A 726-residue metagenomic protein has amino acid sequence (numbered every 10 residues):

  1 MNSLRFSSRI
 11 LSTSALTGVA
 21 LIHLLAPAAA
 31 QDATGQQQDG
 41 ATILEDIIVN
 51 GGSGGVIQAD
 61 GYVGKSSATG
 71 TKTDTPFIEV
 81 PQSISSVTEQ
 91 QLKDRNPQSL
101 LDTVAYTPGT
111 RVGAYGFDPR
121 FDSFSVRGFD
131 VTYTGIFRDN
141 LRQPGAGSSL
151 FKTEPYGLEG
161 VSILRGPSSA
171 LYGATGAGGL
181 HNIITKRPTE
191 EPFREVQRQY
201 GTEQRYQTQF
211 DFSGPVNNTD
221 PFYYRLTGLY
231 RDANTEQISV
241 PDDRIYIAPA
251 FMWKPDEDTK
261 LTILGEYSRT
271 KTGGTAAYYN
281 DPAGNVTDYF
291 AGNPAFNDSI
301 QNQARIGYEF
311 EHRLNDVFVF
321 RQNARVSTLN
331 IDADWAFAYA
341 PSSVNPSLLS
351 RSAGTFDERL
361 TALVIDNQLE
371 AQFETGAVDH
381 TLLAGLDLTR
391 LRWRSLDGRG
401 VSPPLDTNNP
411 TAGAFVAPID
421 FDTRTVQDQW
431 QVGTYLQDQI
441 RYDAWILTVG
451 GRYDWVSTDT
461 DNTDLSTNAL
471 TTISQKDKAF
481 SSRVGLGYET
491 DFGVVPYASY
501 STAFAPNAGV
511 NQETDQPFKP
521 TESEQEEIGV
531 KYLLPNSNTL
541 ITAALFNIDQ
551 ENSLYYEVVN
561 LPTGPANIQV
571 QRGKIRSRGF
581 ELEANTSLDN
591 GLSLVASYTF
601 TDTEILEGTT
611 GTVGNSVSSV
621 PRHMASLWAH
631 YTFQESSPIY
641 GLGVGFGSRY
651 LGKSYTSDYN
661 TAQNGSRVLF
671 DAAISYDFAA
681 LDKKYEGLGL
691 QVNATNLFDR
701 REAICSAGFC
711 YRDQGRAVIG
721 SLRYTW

Functional and structural regions predicted by a protein language model:
V63-S85, E89, L101, A105-L141 (+1 more regions): Extracytoplasmic beta-strand/coil segments of soluble accessory domains associated with Gram-negative outer-membrane
L141-R165, I183-T185: Short acidic/polar hinge/loop motifs at secondary-structure boundaries that mediate gating or recognition
Y156-E159, A170-P249, P255-T259, T539: Outer-membrane beta-barrel translocator/receptor signature
R231-T235, I245-R313, V326-L360, R399-Q431 (+1 more regions): Acidic/polar loop-and-plug regions of large Gram-negative outer-membrane beta-barrel proteins
M252-D256, E266, L360, D379-L383 (+2 more regions): Structural signature of Gram-negative outer-membrane beta-barrels, strongest in the C-terminal barrel of TonB-dependent
E311-R313, V317-R325, L329-F337, P496 (+4 more regions): Membrane-embedded beta-barrel scaffold of Gram-negative outer-membrane proteins
T381-L382, E526, S618-W726: Conserved C-terminal beta-signal and adjacent last beta-strands/turns of outer-membrane beta-barrel proteins
A444, V570-S657, R701: Gram-negative outer-membrane beta-barrel transporters
